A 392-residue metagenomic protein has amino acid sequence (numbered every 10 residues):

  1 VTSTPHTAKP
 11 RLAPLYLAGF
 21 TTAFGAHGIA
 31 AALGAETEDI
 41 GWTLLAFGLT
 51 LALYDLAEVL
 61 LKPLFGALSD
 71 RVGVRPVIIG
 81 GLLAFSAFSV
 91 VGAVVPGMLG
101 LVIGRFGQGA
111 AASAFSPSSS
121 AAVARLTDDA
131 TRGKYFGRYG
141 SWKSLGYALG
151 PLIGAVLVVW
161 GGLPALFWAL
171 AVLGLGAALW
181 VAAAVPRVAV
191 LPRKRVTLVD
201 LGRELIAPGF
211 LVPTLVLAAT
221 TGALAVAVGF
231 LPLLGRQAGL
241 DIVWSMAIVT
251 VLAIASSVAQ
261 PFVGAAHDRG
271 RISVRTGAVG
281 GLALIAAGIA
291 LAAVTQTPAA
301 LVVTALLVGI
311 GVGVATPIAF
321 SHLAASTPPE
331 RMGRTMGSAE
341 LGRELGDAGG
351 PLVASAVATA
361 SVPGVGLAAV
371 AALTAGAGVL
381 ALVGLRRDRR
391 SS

Functional and structural regions predicted by a protein language model:
T2-K9, P186-P213: Juxtamembrane intracellular "pre-TM" segments in multi-pass secondary transporters
D55-P63, Y147-A148, A253-P261, A348: Residue-level signature of mid-helix packing/kink "hotspots" within the transmembrane helices of 12-pass Major
L60-P96: Conserved MFS/SLC helix-loop-helix module at the cytosolic interface between two early adjacent transmembrane helices
K62-G73, Q260-I272: Helix-to-loop junctions at the C-terminal end of transmembrane segments in multipass secondary transporters
V77-V90, T276-A290: Structural signature of the two symmetry-related core transmembrane helices
F88, L99-G107, A299-L307: Paired small-residue
G104-K143: Cytoplasmic helix-loop-helix junction between adjacent transmembrane helices in 12-TM secondary transporters
V172-L191, L380-L385: C-terminal membrane-cytosol helix-exit motif in multi-pass small-molecule transporters
